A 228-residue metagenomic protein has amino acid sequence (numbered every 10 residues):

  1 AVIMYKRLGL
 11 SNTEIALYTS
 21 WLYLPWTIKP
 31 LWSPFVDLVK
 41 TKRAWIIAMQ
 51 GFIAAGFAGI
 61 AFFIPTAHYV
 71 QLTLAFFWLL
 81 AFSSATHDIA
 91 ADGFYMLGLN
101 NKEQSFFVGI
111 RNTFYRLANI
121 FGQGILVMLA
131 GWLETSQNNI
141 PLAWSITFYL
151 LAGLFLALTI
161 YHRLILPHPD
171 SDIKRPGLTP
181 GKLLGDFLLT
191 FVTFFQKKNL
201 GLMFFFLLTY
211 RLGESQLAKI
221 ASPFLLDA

Functional and structural regions predicted by a protein language model:
A1-E14, Y210, K219-A228: Short amphipathic helix-loop junctions that connect adjacent transmembrane helices in Major Facilitator Superfamily/SLC
L10, A61-L72, T86-H87, G98-Q216 (+1 more regions): Intracellular loop-helix junctions on the cytosolic face of multi-pass helical membrane proteins
I15-L38: Central cavity-lining transmembrane alpha-helices of secondary-active solute carriers, predominantly the Major
L22, W26, L80, R111-A118: Structural signature of transmembrane alpha-helices in multi-pass secondary transporters
I47-Y69: C-terminal ends and interior cores of transmembrane alpha-helices in multi-pass membrane transporters/permeases
Q50, A54-F57, F76-F77, A152-I160: A generic transmembrane-helix signature of 12-TM secondary carrier transporters
L79-A91: Core transmembrane helices of Major Facilitator Superfamily
